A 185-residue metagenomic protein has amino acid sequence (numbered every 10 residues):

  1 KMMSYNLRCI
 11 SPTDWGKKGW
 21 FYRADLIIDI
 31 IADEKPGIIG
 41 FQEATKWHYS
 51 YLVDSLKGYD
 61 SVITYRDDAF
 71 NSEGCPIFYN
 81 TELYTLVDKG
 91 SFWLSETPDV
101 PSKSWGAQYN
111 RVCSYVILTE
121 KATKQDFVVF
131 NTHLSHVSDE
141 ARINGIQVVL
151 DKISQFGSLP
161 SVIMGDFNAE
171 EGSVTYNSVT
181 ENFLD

Functional and structural regions predicted by a protein language model:
K1-S55, R66-S72: N-terminal, active-site-proximal structural segment of metallo-dependent hydrolase catalytic domains
L7, T132-L134, G165-F167: Active-site metal-binding loops of divalent metal-dependent hydrolases
G19-L26, A44, A107-R111, E140-V148 (+1 more regions): Soluble or luminal CAZymes and related metallo-dependent hydrolases
Y22, L26, I30, Y51 (+5 more regions): Alpha-helical elements of Rossmann-like donor-binding domains used by nucleotide-donor carbohydrate transfer enzymes
A32-P36, Y49, V53-G58, L83 (+2 more regions): Sec-exported extracytoplasmic/periplasmic mature domains
I38-F130: Structured beta-strand-rich core segments of catalytic domains in phosphoester-bond hydrolases
T119-I143, F156: Metal-dependent phosphoester/phosphodiester hydrolase catalytic core
V137-D185: Metal-dependent phosphoesterases centered on the DNase I-like endonuclease/exonuclease/phosphatase
